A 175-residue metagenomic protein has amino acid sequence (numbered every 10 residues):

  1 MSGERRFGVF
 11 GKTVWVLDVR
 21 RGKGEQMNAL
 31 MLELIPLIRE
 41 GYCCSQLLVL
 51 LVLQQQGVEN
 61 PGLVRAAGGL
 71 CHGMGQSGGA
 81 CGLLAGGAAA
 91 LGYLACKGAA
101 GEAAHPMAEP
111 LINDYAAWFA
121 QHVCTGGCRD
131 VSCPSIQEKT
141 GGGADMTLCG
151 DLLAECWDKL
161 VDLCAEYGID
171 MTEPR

Functional and structural regions predicted by a protein language model:
F7-F10: Aromatic (phenylalanine/tyrosine) cluster motif
K12-Q26: Short, Lys/Arg-enriched N-terminal segments with co-localized hydrophobic residues within the first ~10-30 amino acids
G22-E40: Polybasic, low-complexity association/targeting segments
M27-A29, V58-G75: Short, hydrophobic/aliphatic alpha-helical segments
R39-A66: Helix-rich "cap/lid" substructures immediately adjacent to catalytic or cofactor-binding pockets
Q55-R65, L91-L111: Phosphate-handling active-site elements
L70-A89: Glycine/serine-rich anion-binding loops at beta->alpha junctions that coordinate negatively charged ligand groups
L111-R175: C-terminal binding/interaction regions
